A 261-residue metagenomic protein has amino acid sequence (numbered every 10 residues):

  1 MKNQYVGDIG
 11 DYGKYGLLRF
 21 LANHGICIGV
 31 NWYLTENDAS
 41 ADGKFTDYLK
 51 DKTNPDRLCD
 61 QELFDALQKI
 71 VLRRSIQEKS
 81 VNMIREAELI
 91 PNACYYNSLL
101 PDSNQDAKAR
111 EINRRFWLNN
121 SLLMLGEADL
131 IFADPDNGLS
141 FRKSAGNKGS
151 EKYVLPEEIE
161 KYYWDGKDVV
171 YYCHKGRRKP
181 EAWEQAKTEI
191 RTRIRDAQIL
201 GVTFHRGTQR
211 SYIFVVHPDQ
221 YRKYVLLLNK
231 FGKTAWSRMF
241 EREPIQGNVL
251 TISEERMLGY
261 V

Functional and structural regions predicted by a protein language model:
M1-V261: Class I S-adenosyl-L-methionine-dependent methyltransferase catalytic core
